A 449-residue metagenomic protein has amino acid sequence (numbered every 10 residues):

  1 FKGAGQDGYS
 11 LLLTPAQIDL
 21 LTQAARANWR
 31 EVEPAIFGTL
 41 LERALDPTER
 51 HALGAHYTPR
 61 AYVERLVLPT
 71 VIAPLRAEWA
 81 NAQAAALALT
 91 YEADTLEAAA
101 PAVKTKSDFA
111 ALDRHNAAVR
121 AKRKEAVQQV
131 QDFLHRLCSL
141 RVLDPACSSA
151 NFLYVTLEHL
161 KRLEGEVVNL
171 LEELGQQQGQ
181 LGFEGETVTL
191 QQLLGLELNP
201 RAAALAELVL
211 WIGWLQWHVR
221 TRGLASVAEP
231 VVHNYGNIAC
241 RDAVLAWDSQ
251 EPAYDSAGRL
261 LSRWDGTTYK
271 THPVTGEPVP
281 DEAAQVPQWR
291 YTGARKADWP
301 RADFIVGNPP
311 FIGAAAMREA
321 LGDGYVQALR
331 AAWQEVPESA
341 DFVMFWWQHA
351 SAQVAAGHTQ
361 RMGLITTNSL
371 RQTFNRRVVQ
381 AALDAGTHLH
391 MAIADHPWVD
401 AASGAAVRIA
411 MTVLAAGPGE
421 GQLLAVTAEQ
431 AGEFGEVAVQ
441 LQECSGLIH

Functional and structural regions predicted by a protein language model:
F1-D46: Long recognition/docking surfaces used for binding and targeting
E31-T39, H51-Y57, E78-N81, A425-T427: Short coil/turn segments at secondary-structure boundaries
A52-A392, V399, R408, A416-E420 (+1 more regions): SAM-dependent methyltransferase catalytic region
G404-A410: Conserved short internal alpha-helix adjacent to the catalytic or cofactor-binding core of large enzyme scaffolds
M411-V413, A425: Surface-exposed, charged/polar loop-rich segments that form substrate/cofactor-binding or regulatory interfaces
A428-G435: Short, solvent-exposed aromatic-acidic interface loops
